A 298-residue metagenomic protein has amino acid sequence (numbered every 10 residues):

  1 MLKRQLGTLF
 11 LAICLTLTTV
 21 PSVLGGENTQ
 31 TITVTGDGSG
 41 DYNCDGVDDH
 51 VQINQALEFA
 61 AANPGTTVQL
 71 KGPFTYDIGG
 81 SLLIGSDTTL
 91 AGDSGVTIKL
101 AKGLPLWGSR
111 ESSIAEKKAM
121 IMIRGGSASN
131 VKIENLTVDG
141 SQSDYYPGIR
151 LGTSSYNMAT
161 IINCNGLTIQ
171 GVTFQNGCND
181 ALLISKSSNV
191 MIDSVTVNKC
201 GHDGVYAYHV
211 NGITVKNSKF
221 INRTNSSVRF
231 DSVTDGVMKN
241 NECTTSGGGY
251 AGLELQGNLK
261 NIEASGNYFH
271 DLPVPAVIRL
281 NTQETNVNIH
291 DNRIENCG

Functional and structural regions predicted by a protein language model:
M1-G26: Secretory targeting signatures
G25-Q55: Right-handed parallel beta-helix/beta-solenoid
L57, I121-G125: Leucine-rich repeat
A60: Hydrophobic pocket-lining residues that define ligand/cofactor binding sites across diverse proteins
P64-R110, K117, V138: N-terminal extracellular ligand-recognition/capping segment immediately after the signal peptide
I78-G80, S94, K99-L104, Q142-G148 (+6 more regions): Short glycine/acidic-rich loop motifs that flank beta-strands on beta-rich extracellular proteins
T89-D93, A128-I133, L167-Q170, N189-D193 (+5 more regions): All-beta strand scaffolds that present successive hydrophobic residues in beta-strands
L104, G126-S227: Right-handed parallel beta-helix
